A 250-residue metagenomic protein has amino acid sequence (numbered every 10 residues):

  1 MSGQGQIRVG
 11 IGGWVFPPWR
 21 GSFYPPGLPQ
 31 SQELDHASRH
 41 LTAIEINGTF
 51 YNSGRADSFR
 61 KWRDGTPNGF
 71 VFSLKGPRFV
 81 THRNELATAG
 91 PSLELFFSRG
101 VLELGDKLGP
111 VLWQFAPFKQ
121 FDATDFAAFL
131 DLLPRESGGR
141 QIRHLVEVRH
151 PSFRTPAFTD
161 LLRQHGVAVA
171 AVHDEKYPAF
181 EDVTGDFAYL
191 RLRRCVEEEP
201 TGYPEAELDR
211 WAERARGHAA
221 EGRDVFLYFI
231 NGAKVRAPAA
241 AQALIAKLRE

Functional and structural regions predicted by a protein language model:
M1-E250: Residues lining hydrophobic/aromatic ligand-binding pockets adjacent to catalytic sites
